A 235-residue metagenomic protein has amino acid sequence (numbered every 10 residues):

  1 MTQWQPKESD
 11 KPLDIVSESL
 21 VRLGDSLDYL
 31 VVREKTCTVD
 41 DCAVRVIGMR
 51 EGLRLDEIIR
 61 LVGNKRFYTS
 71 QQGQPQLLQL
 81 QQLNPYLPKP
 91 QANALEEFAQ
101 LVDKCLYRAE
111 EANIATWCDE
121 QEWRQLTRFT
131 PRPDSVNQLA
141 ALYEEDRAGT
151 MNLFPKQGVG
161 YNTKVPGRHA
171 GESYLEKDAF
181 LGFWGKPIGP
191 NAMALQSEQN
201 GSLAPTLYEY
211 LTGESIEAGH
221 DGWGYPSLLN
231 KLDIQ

Functional and structural regions predicted by a protein language model:
M1, D14, G185, T212-G213: Glycine-centered secondary-structure boundary/capping sites
M1-V159: Secreted, luminal/periplasmic, and some membrane-associated catalytic domains that remodel anionic oxygen-ester
P6-K11, L53, E172-K177, G189-T206 (+1 more regions): A short beta-strand-to-alpha-helix junction
E34, P155-Q157, F183-G185, A194-L195 (+1 more regions): Active-site proximal loops enriched in glycine and acidic residues that flank catalytic Cys/His/Asp and coordinate
Q79-Q82, E122, P187-I188, Q199 (+1 more regions): Short, solvent-exposed coil/turn linker segments
Q138-L142, P166, E217-H220: Surface-exposed patches in mature extracellular/periplasmic domains of secreted proteins
E145-G149, F154-G189: C-terminal, low-complexity/hydrophilic appendages and adjacent surface loops of extracellular/periplasmic anionic
Q157-G158, L211-Q235: …; additionally, a secondary subgroup of soluble metalloenzymes is captured
